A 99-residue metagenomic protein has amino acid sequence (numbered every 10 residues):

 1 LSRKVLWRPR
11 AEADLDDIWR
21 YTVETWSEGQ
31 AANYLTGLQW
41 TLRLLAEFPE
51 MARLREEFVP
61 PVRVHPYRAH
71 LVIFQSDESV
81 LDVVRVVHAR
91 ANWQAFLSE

Functional and structural regions predicted by a protein language model:
L1-L35: Arg/Lys-rich, positively charged N-terminal/basic patches that mediate binding to nucleic acids
S2, L6-P9, V62, Y67 (+2 more regions): Short, intrinsically disordered low-complexity segments
L6, E56-V59, R63, N92 (+1 more regions): Short capping/connector residues at structural and topological boundaries
W19, Q39, V84-V87: Conserved protein kinase catalytic domain
A31, R53-R55, A95: Short, hydrophobic secondary-structure boundary micro-motifs
Q39-W40, E50-L81: Basic/aromatic recognition patch in beta-strand/loop cores that engages polyanionic ligands
R43-E47: Short proline/glycine- and basic residue-enriched helix-capping loop/turn segments at helix->loop/beta transitions
H70-E99: Enriched for short, Lys/Arg-rich terminal
